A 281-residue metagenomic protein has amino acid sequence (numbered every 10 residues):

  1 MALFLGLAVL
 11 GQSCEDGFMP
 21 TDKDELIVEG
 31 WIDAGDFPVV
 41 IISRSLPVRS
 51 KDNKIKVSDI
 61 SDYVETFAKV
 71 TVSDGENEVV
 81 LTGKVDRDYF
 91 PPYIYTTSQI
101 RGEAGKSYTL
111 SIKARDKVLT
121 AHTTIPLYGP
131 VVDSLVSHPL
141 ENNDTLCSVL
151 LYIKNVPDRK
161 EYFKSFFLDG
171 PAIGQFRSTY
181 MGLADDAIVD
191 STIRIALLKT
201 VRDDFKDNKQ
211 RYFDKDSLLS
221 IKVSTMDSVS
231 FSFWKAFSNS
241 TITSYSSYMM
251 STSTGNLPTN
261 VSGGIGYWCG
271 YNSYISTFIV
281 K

Functional and structural regions predicted by a protein language model:
M1-Q12: Sec-dependent bacterial lipoprotein signal peptides
C14-K281: A sequence/structural signal for flexible, mid-protein segments enriched in small/helix-disrupting residues
